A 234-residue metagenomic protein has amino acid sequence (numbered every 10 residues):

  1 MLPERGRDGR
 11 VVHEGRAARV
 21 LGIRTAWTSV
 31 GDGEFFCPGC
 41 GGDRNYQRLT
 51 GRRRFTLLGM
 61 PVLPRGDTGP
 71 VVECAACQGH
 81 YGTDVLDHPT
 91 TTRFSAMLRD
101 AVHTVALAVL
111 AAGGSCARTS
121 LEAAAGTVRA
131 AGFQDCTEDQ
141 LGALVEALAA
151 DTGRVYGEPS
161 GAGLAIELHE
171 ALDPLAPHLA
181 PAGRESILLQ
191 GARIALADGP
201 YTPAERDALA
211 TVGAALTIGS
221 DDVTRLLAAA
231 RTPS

Functional and structural regions predicted by a protein language model:
M1-A111, S115-S234: Small-residue-enriched hydrophobic alpha-helices in membranes
